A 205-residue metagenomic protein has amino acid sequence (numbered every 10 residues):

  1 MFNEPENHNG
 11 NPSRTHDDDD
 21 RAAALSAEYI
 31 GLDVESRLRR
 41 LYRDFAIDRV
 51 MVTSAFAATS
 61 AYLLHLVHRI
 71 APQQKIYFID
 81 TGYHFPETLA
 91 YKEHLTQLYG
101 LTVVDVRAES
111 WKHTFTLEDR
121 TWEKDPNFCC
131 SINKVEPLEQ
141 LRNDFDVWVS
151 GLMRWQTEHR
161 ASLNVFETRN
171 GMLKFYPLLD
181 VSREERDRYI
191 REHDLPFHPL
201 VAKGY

Functional and structural regions predicted by a protein language model:
F2-Y205: Nucleotide-activated chemistry modules centered on ATP-dependent adenylation/adenylyltransferase
